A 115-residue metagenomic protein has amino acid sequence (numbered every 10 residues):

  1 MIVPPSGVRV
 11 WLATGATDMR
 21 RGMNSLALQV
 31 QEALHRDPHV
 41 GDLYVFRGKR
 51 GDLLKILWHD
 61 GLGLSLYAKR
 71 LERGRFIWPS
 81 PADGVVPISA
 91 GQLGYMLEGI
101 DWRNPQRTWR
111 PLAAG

Functional and structural regions predicted by a protein language model:
M1-G115: Polybasic/polar functional segments that serve as interface/processing modules
